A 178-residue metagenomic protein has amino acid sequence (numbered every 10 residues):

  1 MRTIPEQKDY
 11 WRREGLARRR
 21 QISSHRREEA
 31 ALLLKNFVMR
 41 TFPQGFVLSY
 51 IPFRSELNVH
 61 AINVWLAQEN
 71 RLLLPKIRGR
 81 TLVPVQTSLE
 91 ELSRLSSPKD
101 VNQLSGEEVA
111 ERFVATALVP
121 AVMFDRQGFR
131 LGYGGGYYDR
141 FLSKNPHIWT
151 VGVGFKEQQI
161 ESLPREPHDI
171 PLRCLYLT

Functional and structural regions predicted by a protein language model:
M1-E6, Y10, A17-R20, R112-T116 (+2 more regions): Surface-exposed, charge/polar-rich loops and edge strands
R2-V109: N-terminal active-site beta-alpha-beta segment that forms phosphate/nucleotide-binding and substrate-recognition loops
V47, A117-L118: Receiver (REC) domain switch-region micro-motif
Y50, P120, T178: Conserved residues at the C-terminal ends of beta-strands
F53-S55, V122-R126: Short glycine-rich anion-binding loops that position phosphate/pyrophosphate groups of nucleotides and phosphorylated
T81, V119-A121: A short beta-strand-loop-alpha-helix capping motif that often carries His-Thr
D100-V101, A115-A117: Active-site-adjacent structural patch at catalytic or cofactor/ligand-binding sites
Y133-Y137: Charged helix-capping and loop-helix junction motifs
